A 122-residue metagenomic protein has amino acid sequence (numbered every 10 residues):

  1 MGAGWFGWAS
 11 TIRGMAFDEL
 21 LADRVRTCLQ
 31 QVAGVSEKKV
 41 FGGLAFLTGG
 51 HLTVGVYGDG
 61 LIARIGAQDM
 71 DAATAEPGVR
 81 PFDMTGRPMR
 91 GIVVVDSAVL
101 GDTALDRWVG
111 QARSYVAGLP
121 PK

Functional and structural regions predicted by a protein language model:
M1-K122: Charge-dense, helix-prone N-terminal extensions
